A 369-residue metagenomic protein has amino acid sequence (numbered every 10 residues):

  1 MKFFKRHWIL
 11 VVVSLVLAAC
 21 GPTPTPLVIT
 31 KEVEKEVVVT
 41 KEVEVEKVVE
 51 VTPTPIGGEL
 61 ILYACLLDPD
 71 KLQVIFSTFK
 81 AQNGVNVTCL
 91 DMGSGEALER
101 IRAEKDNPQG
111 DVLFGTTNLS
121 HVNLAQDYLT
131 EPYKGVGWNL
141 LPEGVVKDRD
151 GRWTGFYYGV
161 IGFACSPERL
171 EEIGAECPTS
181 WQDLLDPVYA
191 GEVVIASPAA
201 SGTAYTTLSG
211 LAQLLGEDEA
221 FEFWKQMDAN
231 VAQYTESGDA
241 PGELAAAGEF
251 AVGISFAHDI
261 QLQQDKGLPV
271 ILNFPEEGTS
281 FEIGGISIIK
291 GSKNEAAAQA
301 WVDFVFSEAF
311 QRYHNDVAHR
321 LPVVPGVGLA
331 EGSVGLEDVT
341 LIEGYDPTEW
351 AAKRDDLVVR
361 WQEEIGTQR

Functional and structural regions predicted by a protein language model:
L17-A19: C-terminal motif of bacterial Sec signal peptides marking the signal peptidase cleavage site
G21-P24: Bacterial signal peptide processing site
I61-Q73, T88, M92-E96, P108-E249: Extracytoplasmic ligand-binding site segments that recognize negatively charged/polar headgroups
V74-T88: Short alpha-helix C-terminal cap/hinge motif
L119-N123, A246, F250-P269, A318: A ligand-binding cleft/hinge motif common to bilobed small-molecule-binding domains
L140-E143, G159, F223-D228, Y234-T235 (+2 more regions): Periplasmic-binding protein-like
A164-R169, S209, E282-N294, Y313-H314: A bilobed periplasmic-binding-protein/Venus flytrap-type ligand-binding module shared by bacterial periplasmic
V188-A196, F304-G328: Periplasmic-binding protein-like
